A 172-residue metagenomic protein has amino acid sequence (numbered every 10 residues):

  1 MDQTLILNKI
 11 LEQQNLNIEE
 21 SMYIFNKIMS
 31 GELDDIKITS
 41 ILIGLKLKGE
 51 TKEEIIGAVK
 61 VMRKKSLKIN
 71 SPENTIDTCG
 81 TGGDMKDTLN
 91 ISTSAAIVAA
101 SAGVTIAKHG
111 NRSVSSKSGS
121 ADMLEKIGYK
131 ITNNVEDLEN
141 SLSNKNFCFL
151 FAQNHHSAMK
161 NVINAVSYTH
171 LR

Functional and structural regions predicted by a protein language model:
M1-T88, A102, I106: Acidic, glycine/proline-rich low-complexity segments that act as flexible tails and inter-domain linkers
L47, T93-A107, E125-I127: Alpha-helix C-terminal capping segments
D77-T78, I106-G110, I131-N134, F149-A152: General beta-strand structural signal in soluble alpha/beta enzymes
G80-M85, G110-S116, H155: Acidic, glycine-rich active-site loops and adjacent beta-strand->loop/helix elements that engage anionic groups
M85-A96, S116-S118, M159: Short glycine/serine/threonine-rich phosphate/pyrophosphate-binding segments that cradle anionic phosphate groups
R112-K130: Active-site-proximal loop->helix
K126-S141: A glycine-rich helix N-cap at a beta->alpha junction
T169-R172: Conserved small/polar residues in nucleotide/adenosyl-binding loops
